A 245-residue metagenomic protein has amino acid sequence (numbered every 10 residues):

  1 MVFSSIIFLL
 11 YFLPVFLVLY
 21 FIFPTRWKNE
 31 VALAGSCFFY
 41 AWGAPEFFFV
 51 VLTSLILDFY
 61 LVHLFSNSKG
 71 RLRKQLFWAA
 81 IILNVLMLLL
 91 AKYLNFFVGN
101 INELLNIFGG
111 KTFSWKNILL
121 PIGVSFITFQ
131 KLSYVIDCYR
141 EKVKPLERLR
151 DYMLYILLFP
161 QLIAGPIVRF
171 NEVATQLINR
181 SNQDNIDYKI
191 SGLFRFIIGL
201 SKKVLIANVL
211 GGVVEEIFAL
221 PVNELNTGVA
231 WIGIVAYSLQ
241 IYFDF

Functional and structural regions predicted by a protein language model:
M1-F245: Membrane-embedded transmembrane alpha-helical bundles that form the catalytic cores of multi-pass lipid-modifying
